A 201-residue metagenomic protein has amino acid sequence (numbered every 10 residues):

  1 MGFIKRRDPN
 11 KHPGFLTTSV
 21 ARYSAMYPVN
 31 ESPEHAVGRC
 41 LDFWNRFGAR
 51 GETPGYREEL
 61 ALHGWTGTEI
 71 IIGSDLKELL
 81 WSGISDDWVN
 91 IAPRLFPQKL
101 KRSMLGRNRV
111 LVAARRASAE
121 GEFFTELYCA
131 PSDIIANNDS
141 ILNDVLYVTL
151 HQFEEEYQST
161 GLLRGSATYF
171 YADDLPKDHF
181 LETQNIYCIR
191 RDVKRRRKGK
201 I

Functional and structural regions predicted by a protein language model:
G2-K200: Ser/Thr-rich, low-complexity intrinsically disordered terminal regions
